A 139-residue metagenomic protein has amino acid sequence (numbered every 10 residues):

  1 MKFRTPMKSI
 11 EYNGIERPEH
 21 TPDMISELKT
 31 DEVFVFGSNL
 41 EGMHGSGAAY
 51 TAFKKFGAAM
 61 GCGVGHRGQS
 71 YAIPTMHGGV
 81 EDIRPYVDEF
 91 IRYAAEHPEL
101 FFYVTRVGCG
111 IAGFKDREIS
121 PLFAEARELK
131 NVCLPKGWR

Functional and structural regions predicted by a protein language model:
M1-R139: Macrodomain-like recognition of ADP-ribose-binding/processing modules
